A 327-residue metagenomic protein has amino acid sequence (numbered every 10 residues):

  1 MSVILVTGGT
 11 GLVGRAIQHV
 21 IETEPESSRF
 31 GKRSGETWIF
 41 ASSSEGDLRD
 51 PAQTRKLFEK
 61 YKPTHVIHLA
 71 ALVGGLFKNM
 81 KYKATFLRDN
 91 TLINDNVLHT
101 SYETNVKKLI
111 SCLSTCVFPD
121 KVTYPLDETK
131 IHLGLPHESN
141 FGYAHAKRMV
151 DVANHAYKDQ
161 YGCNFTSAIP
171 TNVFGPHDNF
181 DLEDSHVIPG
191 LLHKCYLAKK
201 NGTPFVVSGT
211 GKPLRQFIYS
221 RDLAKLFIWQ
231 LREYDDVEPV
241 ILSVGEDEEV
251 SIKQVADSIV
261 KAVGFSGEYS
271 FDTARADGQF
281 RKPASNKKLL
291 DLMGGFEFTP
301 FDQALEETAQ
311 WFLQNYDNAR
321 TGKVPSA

Functional and structural regions predicted by a protein language model:
T7-G8: Conserved N-terminal Rossmann-fold NAD(P)-binding element of oxidoreductases
G11-L12, Q18-V20, E24, F30-G35 (+1 more regions): C-terminal substrate-binding subdomain of Rossmann-fold SDR/epimerase-dehydratase oxidoreductases
P25-K56: Adenosine-cofactor binding site in Rossmann-like domains, unifying the SAM/SAH pocket of S-adenosylmethionine-dependent
L48-T91, E103: NAD(P)H-binding glycine-rich loop region in Rossmannoid oxidoreductase-like domains and their noncatalytic homologs
A70-A71, I110-S114, I169-T171, G211: Active-site beta-alpha turn of Rossmann-fold NAD(P)-dependent dehydrogenases/reductases
D95-N140, T166: Conserved Rossmann-fold NAD(P)-dependent oxidoreductase catalytic core, especially the SDR/UDP-sugar
K121-K130, V152-R232, A256-V263: NAD(P)-dependent short-chain dehydrogenase/reductase
G142, A146: Active-site helix of classical SDR
